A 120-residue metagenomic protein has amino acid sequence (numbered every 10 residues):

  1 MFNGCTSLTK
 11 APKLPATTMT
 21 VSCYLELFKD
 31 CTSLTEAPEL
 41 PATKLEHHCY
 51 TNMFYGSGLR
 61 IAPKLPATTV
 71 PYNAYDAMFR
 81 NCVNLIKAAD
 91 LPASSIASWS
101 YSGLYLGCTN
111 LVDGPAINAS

Functional and structural regions predicted by a protein language model:
C5-V21, D30-H47, Y55-Y72, R80-S98 (+1 more regions): Structural signature of tandem-repeat unit edges
L25, T51, D76-A77, S102-G103: Register-specific detector for alpha-helical tandem repeat solenoids, activating on a conserved position within each
